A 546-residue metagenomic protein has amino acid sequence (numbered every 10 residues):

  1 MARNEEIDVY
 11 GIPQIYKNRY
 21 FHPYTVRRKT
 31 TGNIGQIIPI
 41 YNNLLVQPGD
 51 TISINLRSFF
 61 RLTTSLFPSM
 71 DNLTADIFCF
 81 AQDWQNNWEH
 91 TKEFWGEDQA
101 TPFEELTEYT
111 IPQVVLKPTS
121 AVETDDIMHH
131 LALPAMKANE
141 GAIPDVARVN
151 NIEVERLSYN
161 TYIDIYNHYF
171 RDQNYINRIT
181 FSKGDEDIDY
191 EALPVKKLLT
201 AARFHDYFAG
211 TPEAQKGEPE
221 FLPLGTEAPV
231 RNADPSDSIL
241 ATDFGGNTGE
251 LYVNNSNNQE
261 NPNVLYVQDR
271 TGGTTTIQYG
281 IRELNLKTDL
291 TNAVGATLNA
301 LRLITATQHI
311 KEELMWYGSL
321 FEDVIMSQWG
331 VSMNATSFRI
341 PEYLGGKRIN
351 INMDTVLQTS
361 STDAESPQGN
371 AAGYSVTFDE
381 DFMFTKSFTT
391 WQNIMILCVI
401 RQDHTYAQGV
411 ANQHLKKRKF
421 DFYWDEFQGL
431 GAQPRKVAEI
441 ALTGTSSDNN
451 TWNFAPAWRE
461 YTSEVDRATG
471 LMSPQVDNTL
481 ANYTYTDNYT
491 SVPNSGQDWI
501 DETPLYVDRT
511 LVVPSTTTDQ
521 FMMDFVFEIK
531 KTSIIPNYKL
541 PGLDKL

Functional and structural regions predicted by a protein language model:
M1-L546: Intrinsically disordered, low-complexity segments
